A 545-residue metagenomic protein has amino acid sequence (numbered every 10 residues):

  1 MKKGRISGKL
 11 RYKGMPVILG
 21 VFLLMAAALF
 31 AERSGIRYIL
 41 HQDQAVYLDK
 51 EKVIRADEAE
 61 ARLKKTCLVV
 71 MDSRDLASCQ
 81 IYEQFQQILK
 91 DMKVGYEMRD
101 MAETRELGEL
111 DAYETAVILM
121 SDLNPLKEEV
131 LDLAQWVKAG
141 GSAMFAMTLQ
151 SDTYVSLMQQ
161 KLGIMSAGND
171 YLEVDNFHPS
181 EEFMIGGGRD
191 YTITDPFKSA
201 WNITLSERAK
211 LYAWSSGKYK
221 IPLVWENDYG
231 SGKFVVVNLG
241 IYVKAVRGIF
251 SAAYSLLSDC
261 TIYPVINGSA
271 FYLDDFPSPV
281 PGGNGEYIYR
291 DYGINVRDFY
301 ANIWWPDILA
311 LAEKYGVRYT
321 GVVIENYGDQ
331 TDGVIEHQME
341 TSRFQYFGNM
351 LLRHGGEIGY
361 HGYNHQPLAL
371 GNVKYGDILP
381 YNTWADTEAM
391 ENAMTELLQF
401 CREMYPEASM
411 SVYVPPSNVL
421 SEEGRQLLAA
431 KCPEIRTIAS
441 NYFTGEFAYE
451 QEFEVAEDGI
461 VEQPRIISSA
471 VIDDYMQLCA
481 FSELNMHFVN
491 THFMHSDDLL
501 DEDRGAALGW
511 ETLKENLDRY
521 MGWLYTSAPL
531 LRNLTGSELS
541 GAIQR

Functional and structural regions predicted by a protein language model:
K2-F22: N-terminal Sec-pathway targeting helices
G20-A26, D386-E457: Catalytic domains of cell-wall/extracellular-matrix polysaccharide-remodeling enzymes, centered on de-N-acetylation
L63-C67, S142, K198-G268: A glycine-centered loop/beta-turn motif at secondary-structure junctions
K65-S73, K138-A139, F145-L157, E313-E423 (+2 more regions): Metal-dependent polysaccharide deacetylase catalytic core of the NodB/CE4 family, i.e., the active-site-bearing domain
R74-D152, N302: Helical hinge/lid and interdomain linker segments adjacent to catalytic or ligand-binding clefts that mediate domain
N124-D190: A glycine-rich, often tryptophan-bearing local segment used as a flexible ligand/cofactor-contacting loop or short
Y242-A252, L256-M350, H354: Active-site beta->alpha N-cap acidic-glycine motif
A252-A270, D307-T320, E403-Y405, C432-F453 (+1 more regions): C-terminal domain-boundary segment and adjacent tail
